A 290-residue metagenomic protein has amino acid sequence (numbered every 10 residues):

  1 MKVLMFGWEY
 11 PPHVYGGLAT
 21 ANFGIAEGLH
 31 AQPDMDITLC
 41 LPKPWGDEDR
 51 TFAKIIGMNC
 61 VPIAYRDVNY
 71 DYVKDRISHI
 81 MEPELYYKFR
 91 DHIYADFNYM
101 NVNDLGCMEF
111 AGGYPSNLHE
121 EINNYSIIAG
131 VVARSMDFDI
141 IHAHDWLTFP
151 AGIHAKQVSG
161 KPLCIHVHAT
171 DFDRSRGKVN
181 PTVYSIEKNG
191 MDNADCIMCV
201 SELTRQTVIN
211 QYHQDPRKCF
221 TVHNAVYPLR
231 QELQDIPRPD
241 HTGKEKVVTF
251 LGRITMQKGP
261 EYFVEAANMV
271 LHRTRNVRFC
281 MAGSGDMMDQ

Functional and structural regions predicted by a protein language model:
P33-A133: A conserved catalytic-core segment of Leloir-type glycosyltransferases
L118-I128, K161-C164, F172-N189, P228 (+1 more regions): Nucleotide-sugar donor phosphate/pyrophosphate-binding loop at the beta->alpha transition of glycosyltransferases
G130-S135, Q157, N180-I197: Membrane-proximal helix-turn-helix segments that form the acceptor-binding/catalytic region of lipid-linked
F138, P150, I165-N180, N193-C196: A short, histidine- and acid-enriched strand-loop-helix "catalytic/donor-clamping" loop that lines the nucleotide-sugar
A143-T148: Short His-centered aromatic/hydrophobic patch
L203, A225: Carbohydrate-associated surface elements
R230, D240-N268, C280: Conserved donor-binding/catalytic core segment of Leloir-type glycosyltransferases
L251, R278-Q290: Glycosyltransferase donor-sugar binding loop
